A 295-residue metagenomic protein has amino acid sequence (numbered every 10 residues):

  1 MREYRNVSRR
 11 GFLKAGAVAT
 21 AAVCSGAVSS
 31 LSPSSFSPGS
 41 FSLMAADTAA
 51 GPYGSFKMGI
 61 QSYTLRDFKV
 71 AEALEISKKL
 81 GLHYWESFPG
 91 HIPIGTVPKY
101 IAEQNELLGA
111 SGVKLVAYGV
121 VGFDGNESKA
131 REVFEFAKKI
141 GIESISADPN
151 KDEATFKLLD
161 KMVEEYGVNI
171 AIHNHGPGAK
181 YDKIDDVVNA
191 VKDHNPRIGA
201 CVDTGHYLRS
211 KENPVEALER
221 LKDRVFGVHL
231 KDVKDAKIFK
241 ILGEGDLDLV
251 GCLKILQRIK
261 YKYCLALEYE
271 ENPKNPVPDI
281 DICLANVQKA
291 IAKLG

Functional and structural regions predicted by a protein language model:
M1-S8, P33-S34: N-terminal secretory signal peptides
G16-A17, A21-C24, E72, L107-A200 (+3 more regions): Active-site acidic/histidine proton-transfer and metal-coordination neighborhood in alpha/beta enzyme cores
V28-D67, E75: C-terminal segment of N-terminal export signals and the immediately downstream linker at the start of the mature
F56-Q61, W85-S87, L115-V120, I145-A147 (+4 more regions): Hydrophobic faces of well-ordered beta-strands that scaffold small-molecule active sites in alpha/beta enzyme cores
I60, S77, L108, A137 (+5 more regions): Conserved, mostly hydrophobic/aromatic
A73-F88, I140: Catalytic domains of carbohydrate-active enzymes, especially glycoside hydrolases
L74, K180, I184, L208-K262 (+1 more regions): Gly/Pro-rich active-site loop or hairpin
E86-E103: Glycine-rich, proline-tolerant flexible connector loops at the mouths of alpha/beta enzymes
